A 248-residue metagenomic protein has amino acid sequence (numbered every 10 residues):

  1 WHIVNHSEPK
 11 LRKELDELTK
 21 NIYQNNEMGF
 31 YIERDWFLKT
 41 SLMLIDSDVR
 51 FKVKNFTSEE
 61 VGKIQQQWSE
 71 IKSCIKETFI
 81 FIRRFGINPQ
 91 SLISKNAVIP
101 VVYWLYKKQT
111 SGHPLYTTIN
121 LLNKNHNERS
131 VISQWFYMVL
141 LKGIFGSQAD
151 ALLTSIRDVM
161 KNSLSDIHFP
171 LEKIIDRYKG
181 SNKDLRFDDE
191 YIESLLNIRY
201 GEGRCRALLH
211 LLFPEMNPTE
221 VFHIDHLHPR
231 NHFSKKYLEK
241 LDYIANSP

Functional and structural regions predicted by a protein language model:
W1: Acidic, glycine- and histidine-enriched catalytic cores of nucleic acid- and nucleotide-handling enzymes, centered on
H6, L11-N182: A cross-family structural signal marking well-folded subdomains
T117-L121, F233-D242: Short helix/strand-bridging catalytic loops that position acidic/His residues to coordinate divalent metals and engage
Y137-Y237: Intrinsically disordered, low-complexity N-proximal targeting/linker segments that flank membranes
D242-P248: C-terminal soluble interaction/assembly domains
